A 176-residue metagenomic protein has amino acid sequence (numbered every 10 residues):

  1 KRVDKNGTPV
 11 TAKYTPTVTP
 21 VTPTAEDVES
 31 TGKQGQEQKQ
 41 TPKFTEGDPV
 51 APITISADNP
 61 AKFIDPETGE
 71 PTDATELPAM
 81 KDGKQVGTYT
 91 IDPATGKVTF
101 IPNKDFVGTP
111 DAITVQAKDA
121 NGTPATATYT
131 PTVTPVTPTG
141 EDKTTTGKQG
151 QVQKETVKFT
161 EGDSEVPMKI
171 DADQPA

Functional and structural regions predicted by a protein language model:
K1-Y14, P71-Y129: Acidic, turn/loop-rich segments in luminal/extracellular domains of secretory-pathway and cell-surface proteins
D4-S56, A112, A120-Q174: Extracellular interdomain linkers/hinges and stalk-like, low-complexity segments in secreted or single-pass
I55-V86, A172-A176: A surface/secretory-pathway sequence property marking extracellular, secreted, or lumenal proteins enriched
